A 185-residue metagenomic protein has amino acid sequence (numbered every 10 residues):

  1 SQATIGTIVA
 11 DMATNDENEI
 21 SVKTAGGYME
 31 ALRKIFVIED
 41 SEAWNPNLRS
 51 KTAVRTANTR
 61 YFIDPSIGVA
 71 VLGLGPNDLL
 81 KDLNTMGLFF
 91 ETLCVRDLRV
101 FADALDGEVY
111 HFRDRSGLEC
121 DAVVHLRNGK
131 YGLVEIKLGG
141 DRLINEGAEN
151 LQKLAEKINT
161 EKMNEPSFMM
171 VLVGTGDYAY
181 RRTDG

Functional and structural regions predicted by a protein language model:
S1-K130: Accessory nucleic acid-recognition modules appended to NTPase machines
I67, S116, G140-D141, G176-Y178: Conserved nucleotide-binding/hydrolysis micro-motifs of P-loop NTPases
L74, E146-G147, R182-D184: Short amphipathic alpha-helical segments
H125, Y131-R142: Active-site ExK catalytic segment of metal-dependent nucleases
G139-T160: Mg2+/Mn2+-dependent nuclease catalytic core
E165-G174: Short, hydrophobic beta-strand segments that form beta-sheet elements in well-ordered domains
G174-G185: Domain-level recognition of nuclease-like catalytic cores that cleave nucleotide substrates
